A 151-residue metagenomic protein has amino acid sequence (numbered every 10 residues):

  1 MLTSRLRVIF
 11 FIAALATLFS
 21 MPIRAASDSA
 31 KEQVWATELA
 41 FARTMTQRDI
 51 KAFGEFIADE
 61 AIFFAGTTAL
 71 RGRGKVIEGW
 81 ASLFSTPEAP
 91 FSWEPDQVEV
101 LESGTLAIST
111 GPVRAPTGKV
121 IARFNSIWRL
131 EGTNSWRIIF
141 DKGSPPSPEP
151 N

Functional and structural regions predicted by a protein language model:
M1-F11: Bacterial N-terminal signal peptides that target proteins for export
L2-T3, L18-D59, K75, T105 (+1 more regions): Short, low-complexity N-terminal intrinsically disordered segments enriched in polar/charged residues
I9-S20: Bacterial N-terminal signal peptides
E32-W35, D49-E102, P112, P116-G118: A solvent-exposed, acidic/Ser-Thr-rich amphipathic alpha-helical stretch
F63-F64, I108-S109, I138: Short hydrophobic/aromatic-rich beta-strand segments that constitute the beta-sheet cores of beta-sandwich/beta-barrel
L101-S103, E131-G132: Structural motif
G104-I108, N125: Structural motif
I121-E149: Short beta-strand edge/turn micro-motifs at domain boundaries
